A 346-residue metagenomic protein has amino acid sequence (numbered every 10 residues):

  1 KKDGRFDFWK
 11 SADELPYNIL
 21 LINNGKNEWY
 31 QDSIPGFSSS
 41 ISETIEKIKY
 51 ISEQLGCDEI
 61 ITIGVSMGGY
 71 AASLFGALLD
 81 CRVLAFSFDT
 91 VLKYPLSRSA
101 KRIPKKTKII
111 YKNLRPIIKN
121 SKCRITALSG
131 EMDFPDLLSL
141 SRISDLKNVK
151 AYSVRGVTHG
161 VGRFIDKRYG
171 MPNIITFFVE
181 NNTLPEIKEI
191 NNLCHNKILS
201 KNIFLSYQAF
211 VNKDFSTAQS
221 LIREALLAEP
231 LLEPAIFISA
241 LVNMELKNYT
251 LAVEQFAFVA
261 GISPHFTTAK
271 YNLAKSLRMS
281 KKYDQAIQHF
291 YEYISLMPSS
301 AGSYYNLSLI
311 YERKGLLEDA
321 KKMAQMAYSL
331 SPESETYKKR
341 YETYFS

Functional and structural regions predicted by a protein language model:
K1-P16, E28: Short, surface-exposed "cap/lid" segments of acyl-processing enzymes
F75, E224-A225, F258-V259, E292-Y293 (+1 more regions): Canonical positions in the second alpha-helix
L96-D166, P172, T176-V179, N191: The feature captures the conserved acid-bearing segment of alpha/beta-hydrolase catalytic domains
S200, P234, T268, G302 (+1 more regions): Start-of-helix register in tetratricopeptide repeats
V211, E245-L246, M279-S280, R313-K314 (+1 more regions): Register position in tetratricopeptide repeats
